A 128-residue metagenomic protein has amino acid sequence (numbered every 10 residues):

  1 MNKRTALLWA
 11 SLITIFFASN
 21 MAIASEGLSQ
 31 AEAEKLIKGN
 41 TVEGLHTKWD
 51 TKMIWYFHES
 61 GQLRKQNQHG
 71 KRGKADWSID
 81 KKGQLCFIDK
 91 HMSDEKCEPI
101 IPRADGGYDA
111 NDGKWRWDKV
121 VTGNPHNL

Functional and structural regions predicted by a protein language model:
M1-A10: Bacterial N-terminal signal peptides that target proteins for export
W9-S19: Bacterial N-terminal signal peptides
S19-D76, K81-L128: Lipid interaction determinants
